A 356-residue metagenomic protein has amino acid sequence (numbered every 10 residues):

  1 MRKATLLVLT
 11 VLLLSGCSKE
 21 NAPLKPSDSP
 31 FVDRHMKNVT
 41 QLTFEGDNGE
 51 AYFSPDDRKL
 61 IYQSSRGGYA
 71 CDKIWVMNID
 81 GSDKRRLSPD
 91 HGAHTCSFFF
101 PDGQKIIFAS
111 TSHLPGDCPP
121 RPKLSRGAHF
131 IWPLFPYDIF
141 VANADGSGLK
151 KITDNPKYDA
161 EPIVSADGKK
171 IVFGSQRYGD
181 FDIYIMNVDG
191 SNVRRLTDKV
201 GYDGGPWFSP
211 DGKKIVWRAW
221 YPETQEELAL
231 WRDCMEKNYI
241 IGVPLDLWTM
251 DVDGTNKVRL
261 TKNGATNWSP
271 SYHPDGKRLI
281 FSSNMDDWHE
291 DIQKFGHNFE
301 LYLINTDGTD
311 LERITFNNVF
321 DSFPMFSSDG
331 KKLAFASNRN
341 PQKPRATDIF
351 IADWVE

Functional and structural regions predicted by a protein language model:
R2-V8: Sec-dependent signal peptide recognition, specifically the positively charged N-region followed immediately by
L14-G16: C-terminal motif of bacterial Sec signal peptides marking the signal peptidase cleavage site
L24-D47, N78-A93, A142-Y158, M186-Y202 (+4 more regions): Multi-bladed beta-propeller domains
S27, N38-A70: Beta-strand-rich domains and repeat architectures in extracellular enzymes and scaffolds, especially beta-propellers
F44-D47, S64-I74, P89-H94, A109-D138 (+8 more regions): A flexible loop/linker signature enriched in serine peptidases of the S9 family
P55-D56, P101-D102, A166-D167, P210-D211 (+2 more regions): Residue-level detector of Asp-centered blade-edge/turn motifs that repeat once per structural unit in beta-propeller
L60-I61, I106, I171, I215 (+2 more regions): Hydrophobic beta-strand positions that form the internal "hydrophobic ladder" of WD40/Gbeta-like beta-propeller blades
